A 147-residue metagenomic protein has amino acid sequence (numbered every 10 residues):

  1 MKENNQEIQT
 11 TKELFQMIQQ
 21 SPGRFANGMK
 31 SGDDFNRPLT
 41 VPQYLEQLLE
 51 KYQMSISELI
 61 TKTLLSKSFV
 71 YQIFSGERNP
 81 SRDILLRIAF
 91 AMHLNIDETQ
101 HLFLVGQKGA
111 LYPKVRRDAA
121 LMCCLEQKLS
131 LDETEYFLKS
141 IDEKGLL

Functional and structural regions predicted by a protein language model:
M1-D34: General nucleic-acid-binding
K2-F15, Q100-L129: Short, charged recognition helix plus adjacent turn of helix-turn-helix-like nucleic-acid-binding domains
S21-S55, T134-L146: A short, Lys/Arg-rich alpha-helix, primarily the initiator
L49, I60, A89: The alpha-helix within a helix-turn-helix
S55-K62: Short alpha-helical "recognition helix" segments of helix-turn-helix
L64-P80, V105-Q107: Recognition helix of helix-turn-helix/homeodomain-like DNA-binding domains that insert into the DNA major groove
E77-A91: Short, basic-rich loop-to-helix N-cap that marks the start of a DNA-contacting helix
